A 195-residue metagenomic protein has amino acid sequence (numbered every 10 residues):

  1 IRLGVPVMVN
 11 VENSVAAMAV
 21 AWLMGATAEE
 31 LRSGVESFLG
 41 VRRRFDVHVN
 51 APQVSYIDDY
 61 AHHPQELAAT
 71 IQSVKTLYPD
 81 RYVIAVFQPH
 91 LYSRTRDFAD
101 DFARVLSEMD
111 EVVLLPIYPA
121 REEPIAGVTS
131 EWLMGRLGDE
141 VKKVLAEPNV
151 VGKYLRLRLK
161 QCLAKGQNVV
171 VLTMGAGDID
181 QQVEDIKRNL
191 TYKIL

Functional and structural regions predicted by a protein language model:
I1-E111: Nucleotide phosphate-binding/pyrophosphate-handling subdomain across enzymes that bind or process nucleotide phosphates
Y56-D58, V144-L145, L172-T173: Short catalytic-loop micro-motif centered on adjacent basic/acidic residues
H62, P89-L91, Y118-A120, A176-I179: Short glycine-rich anion-binding loops that position phosphate/pyrophosphate groups of nucleotides and phosphorylated
V86, L115, L172-M174: Short hydrophobic segments within beta-strands
T95-R96, E123-P124, Q181-D185: Short glycine-/acidic-enriched loop or helix-start segments at secondary-structure transitions that form or flank
A103-K165: C-terminal helical cap/extension that packs against the catalytic core of soluble nucleotide-cofactor enzymes
L114-I117, R188-L195: Short, flexible loop segments at boundaries between secondary-structure elements
G152-N189: A glycine-rich beta-strand to alpha-helix segment that forms a phosphate/ribose-binding loop at ligand/cofactor sites
